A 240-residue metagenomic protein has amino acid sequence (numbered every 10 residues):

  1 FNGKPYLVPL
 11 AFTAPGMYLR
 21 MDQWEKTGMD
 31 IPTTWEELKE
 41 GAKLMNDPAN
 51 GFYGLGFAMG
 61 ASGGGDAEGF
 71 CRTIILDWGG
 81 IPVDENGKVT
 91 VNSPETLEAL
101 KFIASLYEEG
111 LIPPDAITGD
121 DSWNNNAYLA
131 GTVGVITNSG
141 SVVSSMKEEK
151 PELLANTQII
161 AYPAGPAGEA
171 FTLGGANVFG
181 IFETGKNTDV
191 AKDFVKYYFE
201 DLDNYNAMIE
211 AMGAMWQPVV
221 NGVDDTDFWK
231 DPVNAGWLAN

Functional and structural regions predicted by a protein language model:
F1-P15, D30, K39, D66-R72 (+4 more regions): Hinge/lid segment of periplasmic solute-binding proteins
N2-L10, P15, E37-K88, A104 (+1 more regions): Extracytoplasmic/periplasmic solute-binding protein
P15-L19, I75, F179-I181: Short glycine- and hydrophobic/aromatic-rich loop-to-beta-strand nucleating segment in the catalytic cores
T33-E40, D115-L129: Short helix-initiation/N-cap motifs at beta->coil->alpha
A42-L44, G87-A116, Y162: Glycine-centered hinge/linker elements that transmit conformational signals in sensory and ligand-binding systems
M59-S62, W78-E98, E148-E152, A161-T172 (+1 more regions): Short, solvent-exposed loop/beta-turn-alpha elements that line the ligand-binding surface or hinge of extracytoplasmic
G134-S139: Paired acidic/hydrophobic, glycine-rich loop segments that form the ligand-binding mouth/hinge of periplasmic-binding
S141-L154, G165-N240: C-terminal lobe and pocket-closing loops of periplasmic/extracytoplasmic Venus-flytrap solute-binding proteins
